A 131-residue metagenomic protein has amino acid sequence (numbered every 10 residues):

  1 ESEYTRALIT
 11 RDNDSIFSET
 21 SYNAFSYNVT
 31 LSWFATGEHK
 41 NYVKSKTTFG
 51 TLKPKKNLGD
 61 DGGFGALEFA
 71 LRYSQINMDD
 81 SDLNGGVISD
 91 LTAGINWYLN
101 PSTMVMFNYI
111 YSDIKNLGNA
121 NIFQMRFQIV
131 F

Functional and structural regions predicted by a protein language model:
E1-F131: Outer-membrane beta-barrel pore domains
